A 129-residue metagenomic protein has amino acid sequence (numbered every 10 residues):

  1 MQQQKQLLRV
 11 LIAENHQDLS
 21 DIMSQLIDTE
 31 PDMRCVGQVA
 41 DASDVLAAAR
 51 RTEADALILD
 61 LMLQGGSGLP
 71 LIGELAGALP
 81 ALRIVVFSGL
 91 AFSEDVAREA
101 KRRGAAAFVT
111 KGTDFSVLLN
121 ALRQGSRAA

Functional and structural regions predicted by a protein language model:
E14: Conserved acidic carboxylate
Q38-A56: Acidic, metal-coordinating helix/loop segments flanking the phosphotransfer/catalytic sites of two-component signaling
D41, S67-P70: Acidic catalytic/metal-coordinating carboxylates
D60-L61: Active-site residues of response regulator receiver
Q64: The feature encodes the CheY-like receiver
L69-A81: Short amphipathic alpha-helix used as the core "switch/output" element in two-component signaling
P70, A91-V109, T113: Alpha4 helix (beta4-alpha4-beta5 surface) of REC/receiver domains from two-component response regulators
F87-S88: Hydrophobic/aromatic residues positioned on beta-strands within the core alpha/beta folds
